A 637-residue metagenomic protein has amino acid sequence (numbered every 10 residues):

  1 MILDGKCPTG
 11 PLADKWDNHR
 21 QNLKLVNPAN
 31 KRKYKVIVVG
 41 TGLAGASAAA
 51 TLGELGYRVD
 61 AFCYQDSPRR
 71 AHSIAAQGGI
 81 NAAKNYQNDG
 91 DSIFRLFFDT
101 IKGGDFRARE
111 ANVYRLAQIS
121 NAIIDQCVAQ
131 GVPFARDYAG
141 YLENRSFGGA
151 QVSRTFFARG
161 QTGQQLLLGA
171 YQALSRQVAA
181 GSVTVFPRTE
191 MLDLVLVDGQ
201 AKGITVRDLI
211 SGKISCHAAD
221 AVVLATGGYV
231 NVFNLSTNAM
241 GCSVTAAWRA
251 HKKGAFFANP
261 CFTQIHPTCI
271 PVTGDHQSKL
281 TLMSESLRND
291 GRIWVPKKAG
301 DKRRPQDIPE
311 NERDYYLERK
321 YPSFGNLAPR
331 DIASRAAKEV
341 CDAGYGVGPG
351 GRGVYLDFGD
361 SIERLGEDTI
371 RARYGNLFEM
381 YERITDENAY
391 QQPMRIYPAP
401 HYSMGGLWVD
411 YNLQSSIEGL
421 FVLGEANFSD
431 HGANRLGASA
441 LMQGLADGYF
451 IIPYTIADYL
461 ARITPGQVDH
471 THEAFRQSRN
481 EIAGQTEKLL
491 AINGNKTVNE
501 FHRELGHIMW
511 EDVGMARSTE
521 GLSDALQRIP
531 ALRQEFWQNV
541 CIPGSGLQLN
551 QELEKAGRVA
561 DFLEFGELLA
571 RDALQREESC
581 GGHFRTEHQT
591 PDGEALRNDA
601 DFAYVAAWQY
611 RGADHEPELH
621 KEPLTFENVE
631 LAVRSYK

Functional and structural regions predicted by a protein language model:
L12, D17-N18, L23-K35, A48-T51 (+12 more regions): Glycine- and aromatic-enriched mobile tails/lids
R32-Y34, S211-A221, S416: Core beta-strand elements of the Rossmann-like FAD/NAD(P) dinucleotide-binding domain in flavoenzyme oxidoreductases
G40-L43: Glycine-rich Rossmann-fold phosphate-binding loop(s) that bind the pyrophosphate of adenine dinucleotide cofactors
R58-C63, N259: Short beta-strand "acidic-cap" motif of Rossmann-like dinucleotide-binding folds
Q65-F98, Q264-I270, D275-K279: Conserved N-terminal glycine-rich FAD pyrophosphate-binding loop of Rossmann-like flavoproteins
I123-K213, C269-L282: Conserved redox-cofactor binding core of oxidoreductases
A221-H276, L280, G348, H431-Y454: Glycine-rich loop(s) and the adjacent beta-strand/alpha-helix scaffold that form part
R249, A255-R383, Y454-A457: An anion/pyrophosphate-binding glycine-rich loop and adjacent beta-alpha core in soluble alpha-beta enzymes
